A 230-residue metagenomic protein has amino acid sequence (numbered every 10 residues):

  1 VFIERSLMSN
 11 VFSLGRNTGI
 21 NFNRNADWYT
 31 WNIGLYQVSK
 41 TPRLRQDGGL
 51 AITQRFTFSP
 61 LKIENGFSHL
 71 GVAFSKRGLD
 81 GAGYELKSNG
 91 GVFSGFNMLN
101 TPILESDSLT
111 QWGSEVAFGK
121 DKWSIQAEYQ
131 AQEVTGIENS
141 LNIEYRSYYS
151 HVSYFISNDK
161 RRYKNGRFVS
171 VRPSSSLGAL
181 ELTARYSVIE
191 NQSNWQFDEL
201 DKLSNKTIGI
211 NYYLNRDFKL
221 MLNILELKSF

Functional and structural regions predicted by a protein language model:
V1-E64, A82-S106: Surface-exposed coil loops of outer-membrane beta-barrel proteins
N17-G19, T30, A51-T53, H69 (+4 more regions): Extracellular structured ligand-interaction cores
A26-Y29, P60-L70, K120-I125, L214-F218: Secondary-structure transition into beta-strands, especially the periplasmic turns and strand N-termini that construct
W28, S39, K62, G78 (+3 more regions): Short loop/turn segments at secondary-structure transitions that flank enzyme active sites
G34-Q37, S75, Q130, L225: Active-site-proximal beta-strand/loop segments in catalytic clefts of secreted hydrolases
V72-D80: Glycine-rich beta-alpha junction loops
G83-F230: Outer-membrane beta-barrel pore domains
